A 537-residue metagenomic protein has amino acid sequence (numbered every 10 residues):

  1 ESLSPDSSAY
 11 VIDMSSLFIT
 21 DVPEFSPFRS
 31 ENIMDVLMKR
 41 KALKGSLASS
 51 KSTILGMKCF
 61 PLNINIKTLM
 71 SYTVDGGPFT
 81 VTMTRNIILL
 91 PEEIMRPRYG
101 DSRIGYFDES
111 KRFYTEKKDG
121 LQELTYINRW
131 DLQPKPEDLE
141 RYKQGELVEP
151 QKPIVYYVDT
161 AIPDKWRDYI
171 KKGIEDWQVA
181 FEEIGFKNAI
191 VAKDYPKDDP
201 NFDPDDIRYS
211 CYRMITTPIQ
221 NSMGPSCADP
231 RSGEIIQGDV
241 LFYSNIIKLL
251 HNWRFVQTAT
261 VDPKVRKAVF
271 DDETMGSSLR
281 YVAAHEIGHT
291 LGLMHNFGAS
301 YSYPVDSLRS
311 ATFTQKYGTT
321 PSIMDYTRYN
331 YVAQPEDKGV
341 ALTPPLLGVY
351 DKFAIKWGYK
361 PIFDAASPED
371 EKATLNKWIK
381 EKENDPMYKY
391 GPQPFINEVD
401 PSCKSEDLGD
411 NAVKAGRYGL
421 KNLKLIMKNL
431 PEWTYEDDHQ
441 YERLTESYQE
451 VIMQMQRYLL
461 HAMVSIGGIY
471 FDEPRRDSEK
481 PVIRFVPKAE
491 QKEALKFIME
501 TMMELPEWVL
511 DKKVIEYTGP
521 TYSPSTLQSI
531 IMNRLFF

Functional and structural regions predicted by a protein language model:
E1-I162, Y195-L250, R254-D271, L279 (+2 more regions): Auxiliary tRNA-acceptor-end handling modules of aminoacyl-tRNA synthetases
L121, T160, D164-K172, E273-S278 (+3 more regions): Soluble non-cytosolic domains of exported or imported proteins
P153-I154, F186-A189, E234-I235, P321: Loop/turn elements at helix/coil->beta-strand transitions in domains of secreted/extracellular proteins
A161, K165-A189: Zn2+-dependent metallopeptidase catalytic core
D168, G224, H251-N252, A333-G339: Short conserved micro-motifs at the rims of enzyme active sites and ligand-binding pockets
W177, G233, G292: Divalent metal-coordination and catalytic microenvironments
D194-I215, S277-Q334: The catalytic-center signature of Zn2+-dependent metalloproteases
S300-F537: Conserved catalytic/binding loops enriched for acidic/polar residues
